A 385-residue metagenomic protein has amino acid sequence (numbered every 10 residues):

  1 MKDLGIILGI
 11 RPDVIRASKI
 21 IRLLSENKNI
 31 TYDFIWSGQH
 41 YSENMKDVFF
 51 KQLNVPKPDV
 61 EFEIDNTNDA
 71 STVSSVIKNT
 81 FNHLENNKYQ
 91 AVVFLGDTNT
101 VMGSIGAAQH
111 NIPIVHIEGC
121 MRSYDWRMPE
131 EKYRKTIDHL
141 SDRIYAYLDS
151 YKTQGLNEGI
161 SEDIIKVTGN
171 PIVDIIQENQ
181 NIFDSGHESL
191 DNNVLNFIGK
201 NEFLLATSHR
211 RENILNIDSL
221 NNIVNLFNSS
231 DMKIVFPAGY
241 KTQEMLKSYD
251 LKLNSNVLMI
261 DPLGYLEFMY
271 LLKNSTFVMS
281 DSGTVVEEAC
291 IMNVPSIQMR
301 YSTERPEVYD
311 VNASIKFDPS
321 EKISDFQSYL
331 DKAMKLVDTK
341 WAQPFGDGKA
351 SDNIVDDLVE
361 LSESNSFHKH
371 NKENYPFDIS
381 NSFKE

Functional and structural regions predicted by a protein language model:
G5-L8, D13-L23, F49, E61-S161: Active-site and donor-binding regions of nucleotide-sugar-utilizing enzymes
I30-T72: Conserved nucleotide-sugar phosphate-binding/catalytic loop shared by glycosyltransferases and other
Q39, D47, D184-N274: Donor-nucleotide binding loops and adjacent catalytic segments primarily of GT-B fold Leloir glycosyltransferases
Q39-N44, I137-I214: A nucleotide-sugar donor-handling region in carbohydrate enzymes
V60-E63, A146, K166-V167, L258-D261 (+1 more regions): Short acidic-hydrophobic, aromatic-tinged amphipathic segments that line or gate anion-handling sites
F94-L95, V101-I105, H116-I117, I144 (+1 more regions): A donor-sugar binding/catalytic signature common to diverse glycosyltransferases and related nucleotide-sugar
H116, C290-D338: Nucleotide-sugar donor-binding patch of glycosyltransferase catalytic domains
A333-E385: C-terminal amphipathic helix plus adjacent low-complexity, charged tail appended to glycosyltransferase catalytic
